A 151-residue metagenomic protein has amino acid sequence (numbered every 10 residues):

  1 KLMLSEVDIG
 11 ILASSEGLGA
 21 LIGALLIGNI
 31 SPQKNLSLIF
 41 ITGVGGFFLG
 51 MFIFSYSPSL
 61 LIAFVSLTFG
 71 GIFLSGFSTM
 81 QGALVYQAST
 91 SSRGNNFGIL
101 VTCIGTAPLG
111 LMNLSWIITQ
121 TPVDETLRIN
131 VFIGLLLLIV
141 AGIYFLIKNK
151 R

Functional and structural regions predicted by a protein language model:
K1-R151: C-terminal transmembrane bundle of multi-pass solute transporters/carriers
